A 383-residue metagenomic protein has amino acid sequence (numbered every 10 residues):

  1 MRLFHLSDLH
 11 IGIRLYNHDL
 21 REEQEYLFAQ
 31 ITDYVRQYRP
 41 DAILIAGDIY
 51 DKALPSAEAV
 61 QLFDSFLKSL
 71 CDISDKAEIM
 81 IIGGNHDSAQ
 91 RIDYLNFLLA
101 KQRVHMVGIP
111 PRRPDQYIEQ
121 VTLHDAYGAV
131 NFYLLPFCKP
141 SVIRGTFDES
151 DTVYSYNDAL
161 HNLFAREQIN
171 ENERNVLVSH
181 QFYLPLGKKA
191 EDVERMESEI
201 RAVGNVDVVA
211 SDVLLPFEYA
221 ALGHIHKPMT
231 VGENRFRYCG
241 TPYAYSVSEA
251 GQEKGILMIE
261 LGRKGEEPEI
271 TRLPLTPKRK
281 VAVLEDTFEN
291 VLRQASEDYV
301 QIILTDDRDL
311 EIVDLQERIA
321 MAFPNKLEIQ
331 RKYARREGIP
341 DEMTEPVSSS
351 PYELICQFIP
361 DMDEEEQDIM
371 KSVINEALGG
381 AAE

Functional and structural regions predicted by a protein language model:
M1-K68, D72-K76, S372-E376, G380-A382: N-terminal active-site segment of His-dependent metallophosphoesterases
L6-S7, I43-G47, E78-N85, H105-P110 (+3 more regions): Active-site neighborhood of phospho(di)ester-bond hydrolases with catalytic His/Asp-centered motifs
D8, F28, D48, F63 (+7 more regions): Divalent metal-coordination and catalytic microenvironments
H10, P40-E58, D75-Q90, F182-N205: Active-site neighborhood of divalent metal-dependent phosphoester/pyrophosphate hydrolases
Y16, I49-F66, G83-Q102, M106-G108 (+2 more regions): Metal-dependent catalytic neighborhoods of phosphoester/phosphodiester hydrolases
Q37, E260-E383: Accessory, non-catalytic peripheral segments of nucleic-acid enzymes
Q102-A202: Conserved catalytic scaffold of divalent metal-dependent phosphoesterases
P185, K189-G265: Conserved beta-sheet core of the metallophosphoesterase superfamily
